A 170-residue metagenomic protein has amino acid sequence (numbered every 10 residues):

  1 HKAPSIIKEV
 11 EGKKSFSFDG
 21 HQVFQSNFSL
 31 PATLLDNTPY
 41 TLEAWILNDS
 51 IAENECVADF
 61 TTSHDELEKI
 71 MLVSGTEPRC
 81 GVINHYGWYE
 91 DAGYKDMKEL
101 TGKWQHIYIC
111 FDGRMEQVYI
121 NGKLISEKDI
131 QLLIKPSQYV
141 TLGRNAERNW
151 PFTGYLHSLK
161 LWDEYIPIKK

Functional and structural regions predicted by a protein language model:
S5-K13, S17-V82, M115-E116, E147-P151 (+1 more regions): Extracellular glycan-recognition modules
S29-A32, G93-E99, D129-Q131: Beta-strand-rich interaction surfaces with strong enrichment in secreted/lumenal proteins
G81-H106: Short, aromatic/His-centered strand-loop micro-motif at the edge of beta-sheets
K103-Q117: Localized edge beta-strand/strand-to-loop motifs within extracellular or lumenal beta-rich domains
K128-L156: Flexible glycan-contacting loops in extracellular carbohydrate-active proteins
